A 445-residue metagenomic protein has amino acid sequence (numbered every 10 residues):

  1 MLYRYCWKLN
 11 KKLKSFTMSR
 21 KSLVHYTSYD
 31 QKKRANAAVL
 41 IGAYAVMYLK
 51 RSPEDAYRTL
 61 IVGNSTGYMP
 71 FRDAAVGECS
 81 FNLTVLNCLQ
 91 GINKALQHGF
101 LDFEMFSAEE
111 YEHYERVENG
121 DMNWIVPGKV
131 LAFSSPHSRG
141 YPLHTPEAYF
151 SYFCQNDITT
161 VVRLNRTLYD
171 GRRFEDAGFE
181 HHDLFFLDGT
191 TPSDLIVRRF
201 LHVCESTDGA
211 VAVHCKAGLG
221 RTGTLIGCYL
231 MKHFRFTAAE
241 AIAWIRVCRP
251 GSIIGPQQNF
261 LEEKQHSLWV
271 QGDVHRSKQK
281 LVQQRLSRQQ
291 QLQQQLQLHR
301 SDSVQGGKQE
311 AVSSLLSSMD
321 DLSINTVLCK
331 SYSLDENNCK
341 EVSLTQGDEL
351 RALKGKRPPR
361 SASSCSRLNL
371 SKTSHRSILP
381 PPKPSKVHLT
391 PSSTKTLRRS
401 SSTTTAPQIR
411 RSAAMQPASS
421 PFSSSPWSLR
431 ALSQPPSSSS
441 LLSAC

Functional and structural regions predicted by a protein language model:
M1-V213, C228-H266, V270: Cysteine-based protein phosphatase catalytic domain of the PTP/DSP
G218: Conserved G/P- and acidic residue-centered "switch" motifs that form tight phosphate/ATP-binding loops in soluble
T222: Ser/Thr-glycine-rich phosphate-binding loops at phosphate-binding pockets of nucleotides, nucleotide cofactors
W269-C445: Long, low-complexity, Ser/Pro/Thr- and acidic-rich intrinsically disordered regulatory regions
